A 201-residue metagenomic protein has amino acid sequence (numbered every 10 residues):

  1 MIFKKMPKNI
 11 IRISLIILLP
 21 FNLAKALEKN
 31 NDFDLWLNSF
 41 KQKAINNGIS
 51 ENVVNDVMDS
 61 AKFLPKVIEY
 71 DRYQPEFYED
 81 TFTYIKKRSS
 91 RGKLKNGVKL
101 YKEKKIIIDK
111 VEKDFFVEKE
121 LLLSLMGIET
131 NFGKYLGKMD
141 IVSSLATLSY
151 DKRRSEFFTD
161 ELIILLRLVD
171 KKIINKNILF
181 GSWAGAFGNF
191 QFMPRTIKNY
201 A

Functional and structural regions predicted by a protein language model:
M1-K4: Structured alpha-helical
P7-I16, N22: Sec-dependent signal peptide recognition, specifically the positively charged N-region followed immediately by
A24-E28: Boundary at the C-terminal end of the N-terminal hydrophobic targeting segment
F33-E51, N55: Mature N-terminal segment immediately following signal peptide/propeptide cleavage in secreted/periplasmic
G48-A201: Catalytic glycan-binding domains that act on GlcNAc-containing polysaccharides
